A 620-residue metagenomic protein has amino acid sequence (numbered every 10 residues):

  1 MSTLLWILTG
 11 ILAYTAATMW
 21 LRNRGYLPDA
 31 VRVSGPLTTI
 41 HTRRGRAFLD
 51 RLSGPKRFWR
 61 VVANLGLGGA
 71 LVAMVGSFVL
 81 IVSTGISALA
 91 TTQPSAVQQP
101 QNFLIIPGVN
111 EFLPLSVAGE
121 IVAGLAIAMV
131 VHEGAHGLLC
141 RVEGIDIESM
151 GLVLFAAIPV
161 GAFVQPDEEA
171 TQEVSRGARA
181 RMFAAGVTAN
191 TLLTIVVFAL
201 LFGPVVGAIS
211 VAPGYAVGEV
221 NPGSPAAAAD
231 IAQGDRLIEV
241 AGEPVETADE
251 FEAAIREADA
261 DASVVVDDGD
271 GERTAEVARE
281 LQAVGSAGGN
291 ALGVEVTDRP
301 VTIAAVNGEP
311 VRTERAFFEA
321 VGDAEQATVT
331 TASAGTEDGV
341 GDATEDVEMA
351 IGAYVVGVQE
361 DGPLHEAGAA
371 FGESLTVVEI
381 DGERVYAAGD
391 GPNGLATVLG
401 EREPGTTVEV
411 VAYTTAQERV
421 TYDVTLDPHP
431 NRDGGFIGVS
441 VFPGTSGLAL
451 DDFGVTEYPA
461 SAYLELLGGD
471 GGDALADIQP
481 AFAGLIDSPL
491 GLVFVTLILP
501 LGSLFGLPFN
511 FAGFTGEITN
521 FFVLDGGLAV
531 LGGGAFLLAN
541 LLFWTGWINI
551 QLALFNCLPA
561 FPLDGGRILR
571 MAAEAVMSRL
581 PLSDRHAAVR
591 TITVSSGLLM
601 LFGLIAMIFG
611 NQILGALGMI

Functional and structural regions predicted by a protein language model:
M1-I620: Hydrophobic transmembrane alpha-helices and their immediate loop junctions in multi-pass integral membrane proteins
